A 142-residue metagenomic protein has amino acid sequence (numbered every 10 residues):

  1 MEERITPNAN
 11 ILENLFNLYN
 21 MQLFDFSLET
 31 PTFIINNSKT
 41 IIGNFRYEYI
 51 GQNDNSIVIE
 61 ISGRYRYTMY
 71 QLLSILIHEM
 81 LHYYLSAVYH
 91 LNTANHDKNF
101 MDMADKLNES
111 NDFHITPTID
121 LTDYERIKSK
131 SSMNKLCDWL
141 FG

Functional and structural regions predicted by a protein language model:
E2-Q71, A87-G142: Metalloprotease/metallohydrolase-associated module, dominated by Zn2+-dependent proteases
S74-A87: Active-site recognition of the HExxH zinc-binding catalytic motif
